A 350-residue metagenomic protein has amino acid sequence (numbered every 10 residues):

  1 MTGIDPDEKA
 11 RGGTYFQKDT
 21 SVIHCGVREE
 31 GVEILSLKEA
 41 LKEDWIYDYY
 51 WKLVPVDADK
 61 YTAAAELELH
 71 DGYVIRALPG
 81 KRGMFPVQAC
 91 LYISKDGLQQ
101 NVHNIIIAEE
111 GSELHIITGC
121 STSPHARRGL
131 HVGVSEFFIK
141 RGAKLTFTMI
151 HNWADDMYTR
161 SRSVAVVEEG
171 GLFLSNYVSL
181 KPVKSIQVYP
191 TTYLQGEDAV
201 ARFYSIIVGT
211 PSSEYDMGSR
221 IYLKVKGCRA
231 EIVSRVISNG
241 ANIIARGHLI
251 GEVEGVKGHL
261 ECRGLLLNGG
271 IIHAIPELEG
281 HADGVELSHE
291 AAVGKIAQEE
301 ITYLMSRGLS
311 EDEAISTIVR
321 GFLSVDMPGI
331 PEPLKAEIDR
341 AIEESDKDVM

Functional and structural regions predicted by a protein language model:
M1-E68: Long, low-complexity, mixed-charge
W51-L309, L323-M350: Conserved beta-strand/loop scaffold segments within soluble protein domains that form the structured core and edges
